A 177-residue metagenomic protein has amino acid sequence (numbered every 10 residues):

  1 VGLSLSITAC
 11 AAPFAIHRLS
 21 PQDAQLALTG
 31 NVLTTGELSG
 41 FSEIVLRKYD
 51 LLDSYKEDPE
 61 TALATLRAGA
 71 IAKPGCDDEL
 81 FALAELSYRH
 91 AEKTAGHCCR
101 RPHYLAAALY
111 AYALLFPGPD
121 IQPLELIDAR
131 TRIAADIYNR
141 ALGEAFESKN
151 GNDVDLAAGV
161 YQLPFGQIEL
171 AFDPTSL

Functional and structural regions predicted by a protein language model:
V1-L3: Sec-dependent N-terminal signal peptides
S6-A9: C-terminal motif of bacterial Sec signal peptides marking the signal peptidase cleavage site
A11-K93, H97, R101-F172: N-terminal alpha-helical interaction modules that lie
T175-L177: Extended, Lys/Arg-enriched charged tracts that mediate electrostatic binding to polyanionic substrates
